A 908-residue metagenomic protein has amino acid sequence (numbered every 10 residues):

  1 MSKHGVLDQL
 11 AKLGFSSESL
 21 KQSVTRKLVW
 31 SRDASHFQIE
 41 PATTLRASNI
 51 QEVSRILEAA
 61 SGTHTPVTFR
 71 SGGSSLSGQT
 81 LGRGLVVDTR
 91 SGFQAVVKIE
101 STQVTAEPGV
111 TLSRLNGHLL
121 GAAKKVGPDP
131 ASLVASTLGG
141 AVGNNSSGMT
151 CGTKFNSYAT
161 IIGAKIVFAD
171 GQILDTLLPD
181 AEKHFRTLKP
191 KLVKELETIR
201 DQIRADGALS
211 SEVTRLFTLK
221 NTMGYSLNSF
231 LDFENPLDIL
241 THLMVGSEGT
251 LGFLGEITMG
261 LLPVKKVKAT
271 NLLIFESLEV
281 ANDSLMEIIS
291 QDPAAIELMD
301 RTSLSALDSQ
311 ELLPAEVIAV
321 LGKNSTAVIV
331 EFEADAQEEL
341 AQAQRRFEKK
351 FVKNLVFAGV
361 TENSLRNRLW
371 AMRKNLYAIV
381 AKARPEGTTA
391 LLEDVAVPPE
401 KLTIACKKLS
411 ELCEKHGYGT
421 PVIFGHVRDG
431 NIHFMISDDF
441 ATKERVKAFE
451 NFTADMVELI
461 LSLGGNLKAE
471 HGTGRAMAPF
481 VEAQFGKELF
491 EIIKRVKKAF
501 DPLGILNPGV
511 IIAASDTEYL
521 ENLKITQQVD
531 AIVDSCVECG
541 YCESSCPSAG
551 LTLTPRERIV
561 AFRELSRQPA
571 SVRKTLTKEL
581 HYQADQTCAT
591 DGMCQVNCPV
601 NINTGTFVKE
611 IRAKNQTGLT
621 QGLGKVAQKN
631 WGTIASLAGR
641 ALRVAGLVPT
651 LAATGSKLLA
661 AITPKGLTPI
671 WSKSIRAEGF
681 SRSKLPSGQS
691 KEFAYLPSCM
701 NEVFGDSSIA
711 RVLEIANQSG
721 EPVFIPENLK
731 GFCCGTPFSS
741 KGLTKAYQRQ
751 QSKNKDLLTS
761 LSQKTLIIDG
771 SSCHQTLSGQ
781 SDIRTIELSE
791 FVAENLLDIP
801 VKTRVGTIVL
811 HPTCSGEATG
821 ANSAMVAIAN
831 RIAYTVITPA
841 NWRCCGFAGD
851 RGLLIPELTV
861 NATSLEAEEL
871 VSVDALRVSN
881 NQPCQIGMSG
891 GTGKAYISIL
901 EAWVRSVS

Functional and structural regions predicted by a protein language model:
M1-E58, G62, G72-T102, A131 (+5 more regions): N-terminal flexible segment immediately upstream of the FAD-binding catalytic core in FAD-dependent oxidoreductases
S35-V67, T89-P130, S146-T198, P263-E276 (+1 more regions): N-terminal glycine-rich flavin-associated loop
H36, L76, L119-G163, F168 (+3 more regions): A gly/ser-rich beta-alpha-beta helix-loop segment of oxidoreductase catalytic cores
P293-E386, P421, G425, P555-R563 (+2 more regions): Terminal amphipathic helices with adjacent charged low-complexity linkers/tails
D501, T604-S908: Iron-sulfur cluster-binding electron-transfer modules in prokaryotic oxidoreductases
G504-V510, Y541-L565, T587-K614, T776-S778 (+1 more regions): Iron-sulfur cluster-binding cysteine motifs and their immediate structural context in ferredoxin-like electron-transfer
I512, E518, A549-Q583, N601-A627 (+1 more regions): Non-heme iron-sulfur electron-transfer modules
E518-E538, Q568-T590: Ferredoxin-like iron-sulfur electron-transfer modules
